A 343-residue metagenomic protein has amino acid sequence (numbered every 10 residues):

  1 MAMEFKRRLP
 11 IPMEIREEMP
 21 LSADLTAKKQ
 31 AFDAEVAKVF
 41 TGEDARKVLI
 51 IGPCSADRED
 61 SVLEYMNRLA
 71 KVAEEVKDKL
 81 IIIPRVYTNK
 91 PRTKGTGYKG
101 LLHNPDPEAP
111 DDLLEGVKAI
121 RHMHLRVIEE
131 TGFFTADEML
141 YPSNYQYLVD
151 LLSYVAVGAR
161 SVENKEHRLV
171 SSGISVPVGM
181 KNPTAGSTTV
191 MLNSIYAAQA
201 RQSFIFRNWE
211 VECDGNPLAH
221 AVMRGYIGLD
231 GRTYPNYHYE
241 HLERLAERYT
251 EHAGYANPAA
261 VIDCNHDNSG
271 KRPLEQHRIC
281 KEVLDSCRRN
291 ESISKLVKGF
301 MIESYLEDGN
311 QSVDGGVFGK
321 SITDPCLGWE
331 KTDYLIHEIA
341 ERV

Functional and structural regions predicted by a protein language model:
M1-T41: N- or domain-start disorder-to-order transition segments that initiate the globular core
A37-A45, H252-N257: Glycine-rich phosphate/diphosphate-binding loops that line cofactor/substrate pockets in enzymes
V48-S61, D324: Conserved phosphate/anionic-ligand binding catalytic regions in large, soluble enzymes, centered on
G52, I262, G328: Conserved, mostly hydrophobic/aromatic
C54-D57, N257, N265-K271: Short acidic, Gly/Ser-rich segments with clustered Asp/Glu that frequently serve as metal-coordination loops in enzyme
M66, K79-A246, H266-E282, S286-G299 (+2 more regions): Active-site-facing alpha/beta catalytic cores
Y305-V343: Internal helix-turn-beta structural module
